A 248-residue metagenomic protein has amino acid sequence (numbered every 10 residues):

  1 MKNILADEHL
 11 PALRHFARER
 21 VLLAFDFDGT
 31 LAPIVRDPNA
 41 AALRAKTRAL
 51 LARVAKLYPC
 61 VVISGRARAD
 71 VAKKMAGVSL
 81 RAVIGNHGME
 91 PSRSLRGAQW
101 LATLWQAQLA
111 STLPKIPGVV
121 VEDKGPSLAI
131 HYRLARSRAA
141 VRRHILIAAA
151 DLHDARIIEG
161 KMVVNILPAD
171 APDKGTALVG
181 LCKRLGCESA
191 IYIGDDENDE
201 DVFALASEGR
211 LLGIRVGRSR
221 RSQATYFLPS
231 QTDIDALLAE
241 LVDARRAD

Functional and structural regions predicted by a protein language model:
M1-F27, L31-N39, K46, K183-G186 (+1 more regions): Non-catalytic pre-domain segments flanking phosphatase-related domains
K2-D7, G175-D248: Mg2+-dependent phosphoryl-transfer enzymes with acidic/Ser/Thr/Gly-rich catalytic loops
L22-A24, A82, I191: Hydrophobic "anchor" residues on beta-strands that sit immediately upstream of conserved functional sites
G29, V83, I130, L178 (+1 more regions): Residue-level signal for inorganic ion chemistry
R36, A41-K124: Active-site phosphate-binding/coordination module
I84-S111, I158-C187: Substrate-recognition "cap/lid" segment bordering the active-site pocket of phosphatases
W105-L109, V141-D151: Short amphipathic alpha-helices in soluble, non-transmembrane regions that often serve as interface/regulatory elements
V119-R136, A155-P168: Charged, glycine-interspersed solvent-exposed loop segments at helix/strand-loop junctions that cap or gate access
